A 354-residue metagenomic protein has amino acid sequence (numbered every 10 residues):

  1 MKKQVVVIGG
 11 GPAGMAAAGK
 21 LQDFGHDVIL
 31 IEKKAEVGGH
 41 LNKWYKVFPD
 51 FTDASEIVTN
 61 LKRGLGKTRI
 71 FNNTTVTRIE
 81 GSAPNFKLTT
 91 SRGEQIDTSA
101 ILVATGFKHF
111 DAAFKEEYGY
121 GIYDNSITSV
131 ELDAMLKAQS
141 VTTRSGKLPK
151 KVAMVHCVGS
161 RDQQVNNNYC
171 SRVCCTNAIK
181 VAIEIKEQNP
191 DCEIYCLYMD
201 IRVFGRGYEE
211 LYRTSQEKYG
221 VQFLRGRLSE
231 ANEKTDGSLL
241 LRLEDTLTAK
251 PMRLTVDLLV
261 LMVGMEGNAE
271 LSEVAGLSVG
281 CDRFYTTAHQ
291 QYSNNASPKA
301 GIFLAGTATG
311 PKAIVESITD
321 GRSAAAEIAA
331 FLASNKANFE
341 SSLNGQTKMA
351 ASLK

Functional and structural regions predicted by a protein language model:
M1-K354: Residues forming the flavin
